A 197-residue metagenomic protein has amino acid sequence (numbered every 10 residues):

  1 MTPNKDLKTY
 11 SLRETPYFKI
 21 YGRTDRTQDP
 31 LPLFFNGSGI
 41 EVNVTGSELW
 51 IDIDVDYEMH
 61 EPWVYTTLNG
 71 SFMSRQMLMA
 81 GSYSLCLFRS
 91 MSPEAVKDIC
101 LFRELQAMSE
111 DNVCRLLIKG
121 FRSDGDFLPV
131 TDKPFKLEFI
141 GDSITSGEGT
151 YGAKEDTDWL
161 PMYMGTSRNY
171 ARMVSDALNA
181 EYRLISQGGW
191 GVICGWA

Functional and structural regions predicted by a protein language model:
M1-I140, I144-Y163: N-terminal secretory targeting modules
F35, A107-S109, T150, E155-A197: Conserved SGNH/GDSL esterase-like catalytic core that processes O-acyl groups on lipids and polysaccharides
